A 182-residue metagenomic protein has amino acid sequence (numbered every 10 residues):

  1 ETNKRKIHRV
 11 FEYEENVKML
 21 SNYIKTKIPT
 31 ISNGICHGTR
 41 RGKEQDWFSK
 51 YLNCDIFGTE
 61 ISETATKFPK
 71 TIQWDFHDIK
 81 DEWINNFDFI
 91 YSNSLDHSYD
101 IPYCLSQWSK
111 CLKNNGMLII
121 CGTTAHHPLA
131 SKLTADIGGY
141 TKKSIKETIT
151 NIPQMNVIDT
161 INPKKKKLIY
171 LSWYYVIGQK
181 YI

Functional and structural regions predicted by a protein language model:
E1-P29: Class I SAM-dependent methyltransferase Rossmann-like catalytic core, especially the SAM/SAH-binding loop
N33-I79: Class I SAM-dependent methyltransferase SAM/SAH-binding core
H77-I90: A short acidic, Gly/Pro-enriched loop at the edge of an enzyme's catalytic core that lines a small-molecule cofactor
D88-I101: A short SAM/SAH-binding and catalytic strip from SAM-dependent methyltransferases
P102-M117: A short glycine-rich, Lys/Arg-flanked "PGG" loop and its adjoining helix->strand segment in the class I
N115-H126: Conserved beta-strand signature within the Rossmann-like core of class I S-adenosyl-L-methionine
A125, A130-I158: Conserved Class I S-adenosyl-L-methionine
N151-I182: Core SAM-dependent methyltransferase catalytic element
